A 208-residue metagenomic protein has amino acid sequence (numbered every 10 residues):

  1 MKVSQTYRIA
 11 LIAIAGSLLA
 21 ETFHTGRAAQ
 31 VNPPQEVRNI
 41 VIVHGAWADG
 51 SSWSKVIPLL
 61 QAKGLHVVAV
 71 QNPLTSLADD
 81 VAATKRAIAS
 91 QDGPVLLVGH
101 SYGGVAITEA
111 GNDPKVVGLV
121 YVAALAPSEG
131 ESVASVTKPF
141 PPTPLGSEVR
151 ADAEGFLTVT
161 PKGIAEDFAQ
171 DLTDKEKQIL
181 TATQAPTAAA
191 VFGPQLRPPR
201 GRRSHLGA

Functional and structural regions predicted by a protein language model:
M1-L11: Bacterial N-terminal signal peptides that target proteins for export
A10-E21: Bacterial N-terminal signal peptides
T22-V31: Signal peptide processing junction and immediate N-terminal pro/mature segment of secreted/exported proteins
N32-G93, T143: Active-site catalytic motif of lipid deacylating hydrolases and related acyltransferases
V43-G45, H100-S101, A124: Glycine-rich His-Gly loop
D80, D174-Q178, A182-A208: Conserved serine/cysteine hydrolase catalytic core
V98-G103, I107: Gly/Ala-rich beta-loop-alpha elbow adjacent to hydrolase catalytic centers
N112-V116, V120-P161, A188-R197: Flexible "cap/lid" loop of the alpha/beta hydrolase fold
